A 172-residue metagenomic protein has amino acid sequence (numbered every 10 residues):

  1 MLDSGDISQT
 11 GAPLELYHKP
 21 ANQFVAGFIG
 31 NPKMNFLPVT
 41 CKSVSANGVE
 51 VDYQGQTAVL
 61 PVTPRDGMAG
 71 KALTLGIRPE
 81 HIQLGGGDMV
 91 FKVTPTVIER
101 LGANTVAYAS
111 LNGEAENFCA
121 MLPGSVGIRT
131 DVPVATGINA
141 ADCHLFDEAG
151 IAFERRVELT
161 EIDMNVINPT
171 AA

Functional and structural regions predicted by a protein language model:
M1-A12, H18-N22: ABC ATPase "signature
D3, Q9, F28, T74 (+1 more regions): Short glycine/serine/threonine-biased micro-segments
L14-E15, V62: Short, surface-exposed loop/turn motifs that are enriched in glycine and acidic residues and include a nearby proline
Y17, I29-G30: Signal for well-folded cores of large energy- and translation-related assemblies
Y17-H18, Q83: Small beta-strand-rich domains/subdomains or short beta-sheet motifs embedded in larger alpha/beta proteins
P32-L37, S43-A172: Non-catalytic connector elements of ABC transporters
